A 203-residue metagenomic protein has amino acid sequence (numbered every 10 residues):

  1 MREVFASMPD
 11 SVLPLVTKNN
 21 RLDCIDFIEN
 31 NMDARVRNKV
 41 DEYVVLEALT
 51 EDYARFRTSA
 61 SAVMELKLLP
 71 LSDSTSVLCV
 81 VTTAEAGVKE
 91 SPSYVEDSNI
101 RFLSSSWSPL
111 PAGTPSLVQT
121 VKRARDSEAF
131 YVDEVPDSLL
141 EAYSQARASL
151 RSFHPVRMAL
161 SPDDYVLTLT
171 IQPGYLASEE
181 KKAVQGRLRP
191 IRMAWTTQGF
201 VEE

Functional and structural regions predicted by a protein language model:
M1-L71: Terminal domain-start segments
Y43-S59, R101-G113, A194-F200: Surface-exposed loop/turn elements that mediate protein-protein interactions on large endomembrane-trafficking
L46, A60, E65-D73, S149-D164: Structural signature of eukaryotic scaffold interfaces centered on beta-propeller domains
S61-M64, V88-I100, R151-H154, Q185-P190: Short, surface-exposed coil-to-beta transition loops
D73-K89, S161-I171: Acidic/hydrophobic-patterned starts of short beta strands in beta-sheet-rich repeat architectures
V77-T120: Mid-length scaffold segments of soluble, non-membrane domains
A112-T197, V201-E203: Short aromatic loop motif centered on NTY/YTY
